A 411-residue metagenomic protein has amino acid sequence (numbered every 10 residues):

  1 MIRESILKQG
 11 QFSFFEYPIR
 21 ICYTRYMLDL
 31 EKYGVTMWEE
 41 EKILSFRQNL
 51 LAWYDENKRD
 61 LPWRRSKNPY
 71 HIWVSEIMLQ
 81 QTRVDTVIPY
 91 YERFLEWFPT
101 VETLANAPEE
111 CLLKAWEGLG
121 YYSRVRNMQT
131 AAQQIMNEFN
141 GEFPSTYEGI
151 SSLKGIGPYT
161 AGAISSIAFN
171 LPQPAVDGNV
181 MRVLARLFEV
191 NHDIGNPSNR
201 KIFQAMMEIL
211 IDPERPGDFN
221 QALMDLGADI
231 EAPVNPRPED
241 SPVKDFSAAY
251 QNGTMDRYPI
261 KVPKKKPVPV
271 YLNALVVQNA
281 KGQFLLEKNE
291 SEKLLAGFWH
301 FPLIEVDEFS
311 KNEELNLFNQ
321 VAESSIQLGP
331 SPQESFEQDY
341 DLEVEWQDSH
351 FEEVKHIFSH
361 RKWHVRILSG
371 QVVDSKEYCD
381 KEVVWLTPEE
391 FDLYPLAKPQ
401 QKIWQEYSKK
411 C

Functional and structural regions predicted by a protein language model:
E4, G10, P18-R59, R65 (+1 more regions): Intrinsically disordered, low-complexity, charged terminal extensions of DNA damage-control enzymes
L28-L44, N49, W53-E239, V243-N252 (+1 more regions): Catalytic cores of DNA base-excision repair glycosylases
